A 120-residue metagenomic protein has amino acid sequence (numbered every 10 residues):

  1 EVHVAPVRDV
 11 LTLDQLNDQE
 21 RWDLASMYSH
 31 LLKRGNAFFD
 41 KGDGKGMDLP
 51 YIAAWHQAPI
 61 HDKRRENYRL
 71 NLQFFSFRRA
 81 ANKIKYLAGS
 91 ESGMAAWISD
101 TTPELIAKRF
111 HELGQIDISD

Functional and structural regions predicted by a protein language model:
E1-D120: HIT superfamily nucleotide-processing domains
